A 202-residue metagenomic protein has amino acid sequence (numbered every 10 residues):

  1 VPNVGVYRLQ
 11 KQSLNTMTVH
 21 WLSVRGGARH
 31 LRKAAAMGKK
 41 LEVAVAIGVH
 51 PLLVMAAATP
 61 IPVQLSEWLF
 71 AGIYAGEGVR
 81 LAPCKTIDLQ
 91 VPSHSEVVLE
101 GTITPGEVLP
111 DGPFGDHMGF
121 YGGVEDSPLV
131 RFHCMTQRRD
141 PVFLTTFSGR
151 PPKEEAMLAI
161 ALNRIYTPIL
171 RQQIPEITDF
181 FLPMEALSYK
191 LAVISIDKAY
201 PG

Functional and structural regions predicted by a protein language model:
V1-G38, E42-A46: Internal mixed beta-strand/loop scaffold within catalytic domains of large alpha/beta enzymes
V49-G202: Charged, compositionally biased interaction regions
